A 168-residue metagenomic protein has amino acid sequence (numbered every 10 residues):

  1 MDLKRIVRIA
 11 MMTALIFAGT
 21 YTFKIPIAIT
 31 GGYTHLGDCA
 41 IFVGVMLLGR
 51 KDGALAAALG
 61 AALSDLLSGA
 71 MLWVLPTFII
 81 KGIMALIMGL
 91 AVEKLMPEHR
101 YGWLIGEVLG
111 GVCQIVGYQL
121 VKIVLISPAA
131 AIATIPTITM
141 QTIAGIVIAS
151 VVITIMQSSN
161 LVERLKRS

Functional and structural regions predicted by a protein language model:
M1-S168: Loop-helix junctions at membrane interfaces
